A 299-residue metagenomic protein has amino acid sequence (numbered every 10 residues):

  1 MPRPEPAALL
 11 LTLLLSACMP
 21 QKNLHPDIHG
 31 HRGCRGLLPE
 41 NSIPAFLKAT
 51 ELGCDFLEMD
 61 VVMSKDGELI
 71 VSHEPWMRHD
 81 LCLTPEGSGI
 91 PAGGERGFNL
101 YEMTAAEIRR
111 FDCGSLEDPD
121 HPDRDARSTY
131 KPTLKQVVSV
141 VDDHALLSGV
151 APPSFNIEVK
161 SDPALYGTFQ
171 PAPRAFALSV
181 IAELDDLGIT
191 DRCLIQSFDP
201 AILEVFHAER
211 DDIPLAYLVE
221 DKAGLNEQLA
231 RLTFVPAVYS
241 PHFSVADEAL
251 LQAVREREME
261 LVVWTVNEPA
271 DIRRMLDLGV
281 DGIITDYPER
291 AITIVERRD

Functional and structural regions predicted by a protein language model:
M1-A8: Bacterial N-terminal signal peptides that target proteins for export
A8-S16: Bacterial N-terminal signal peptides
C18-D299: Phosphate-group recognition and catalysis centered on beta-loop-alpha active-site segments
